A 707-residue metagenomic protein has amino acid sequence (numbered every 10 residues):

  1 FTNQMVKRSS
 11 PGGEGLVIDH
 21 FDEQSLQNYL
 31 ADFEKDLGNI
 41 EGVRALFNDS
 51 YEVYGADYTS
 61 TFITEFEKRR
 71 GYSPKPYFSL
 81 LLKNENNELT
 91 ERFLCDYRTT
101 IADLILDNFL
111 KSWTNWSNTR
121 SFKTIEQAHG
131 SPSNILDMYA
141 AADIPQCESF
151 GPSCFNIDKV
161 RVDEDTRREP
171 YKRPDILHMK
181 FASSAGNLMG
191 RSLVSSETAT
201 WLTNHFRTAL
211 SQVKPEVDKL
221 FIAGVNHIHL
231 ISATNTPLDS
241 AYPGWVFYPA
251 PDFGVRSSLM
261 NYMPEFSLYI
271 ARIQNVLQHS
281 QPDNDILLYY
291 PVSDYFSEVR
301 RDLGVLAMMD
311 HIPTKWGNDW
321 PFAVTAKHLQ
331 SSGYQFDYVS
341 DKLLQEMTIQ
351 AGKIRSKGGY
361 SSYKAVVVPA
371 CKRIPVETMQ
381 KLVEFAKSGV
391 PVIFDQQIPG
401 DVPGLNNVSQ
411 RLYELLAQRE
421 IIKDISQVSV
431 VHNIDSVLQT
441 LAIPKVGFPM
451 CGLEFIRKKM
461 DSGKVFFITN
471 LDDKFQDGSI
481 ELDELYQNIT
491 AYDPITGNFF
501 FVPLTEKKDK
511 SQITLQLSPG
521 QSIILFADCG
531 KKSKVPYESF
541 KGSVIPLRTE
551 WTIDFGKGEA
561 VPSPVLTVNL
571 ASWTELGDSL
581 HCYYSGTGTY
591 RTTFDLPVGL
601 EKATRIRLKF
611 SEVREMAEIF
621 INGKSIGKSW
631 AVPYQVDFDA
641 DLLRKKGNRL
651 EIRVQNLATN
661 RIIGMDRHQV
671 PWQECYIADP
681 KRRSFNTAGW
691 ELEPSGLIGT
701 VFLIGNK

Functional and structural regions predicted by a protein language model:
F1-G38: Catalytic and substrate-binding clefts that recognize carbohydrates or anionic sugar/phosphate headgroups
D36-A45, S50-P145, F150-T587, D595-E601 (+1 more regions): Carbohydrate-binding surfaces of carbohydrate-active enzymes
E481, F594-L596, L600-N622, K628-S629 (+1 more regions): Aromatic-lined ligand-binding clefts that engage carbohydrates, nucleic acids, or primary amines
P494-G497, N622-I626: Change "in extracellular beta-sheet-rich domains … of secreted and cell-surface proteins" to "in beta-sheet-rich domains
L504-E506, I626-W630: Short beta-strand segments within Ig-like beta-sandwich modules, predominantly Fibronectin type-III
Q512-L515, Q635-D641: Exposed aromatic-hydrophobic patches
S522-I523, I606, R644-D666: Short, well-structured beta-strand segments enriched in hydrophobic/aromatic residues within extracellular or lumenal
G530-T549, I553, N656-G705: Glycine/proline-rich low-complexity spacer/linker segments in large multi-domain proteins
